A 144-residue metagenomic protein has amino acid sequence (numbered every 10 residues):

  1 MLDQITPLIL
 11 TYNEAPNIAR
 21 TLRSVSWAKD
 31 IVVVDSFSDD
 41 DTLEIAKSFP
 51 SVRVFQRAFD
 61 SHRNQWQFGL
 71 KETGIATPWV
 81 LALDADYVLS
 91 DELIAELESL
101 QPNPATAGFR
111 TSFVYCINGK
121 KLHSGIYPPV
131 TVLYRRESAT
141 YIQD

Functional and structural regions predicted by a protein language model:
L2, W27, G74-P78: Active-site acidic short loop of glycosyltransferases
Q4-T6: Cell-envelope/extracellular polymer assembly enzymes that use nucleotide-activated donors
I9-W27: Short, well-formed alpha-helical segments that are part of the catalytic scaffolds of diverse glycosyltransferases
N17-A19, D40-S48, E92: Acidic helix N-cap motif at the loop->helix transition within catalytic regions of sugar-transfer enzymes
S24, D35-I45, F59: A conserved acidic beta->alpha catalytic loop
A28-S38, F55, A85: Short beta-strand/loop segment that forms part of the nucleotide-sugar
L43-E72, A76: Conserved donor nucleotide-binding strand/loop of the catalytic core
R63-L70, P78-L83, S90-D144: Catalytic-site signature of metal-activated, phosphate-bearing donor transferases, centered on the GT-A/GT-A-like
